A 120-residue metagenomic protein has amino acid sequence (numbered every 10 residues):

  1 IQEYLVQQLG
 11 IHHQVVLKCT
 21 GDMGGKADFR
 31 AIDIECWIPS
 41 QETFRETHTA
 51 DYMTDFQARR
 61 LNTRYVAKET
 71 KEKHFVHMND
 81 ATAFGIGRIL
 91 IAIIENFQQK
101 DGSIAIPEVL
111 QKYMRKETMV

Functional and structural regions predicted by a protein language model:
I1-V120: TRNA-recognition modules of translation machinery and tRNA-sensing kinases, especially anticodon-binding
